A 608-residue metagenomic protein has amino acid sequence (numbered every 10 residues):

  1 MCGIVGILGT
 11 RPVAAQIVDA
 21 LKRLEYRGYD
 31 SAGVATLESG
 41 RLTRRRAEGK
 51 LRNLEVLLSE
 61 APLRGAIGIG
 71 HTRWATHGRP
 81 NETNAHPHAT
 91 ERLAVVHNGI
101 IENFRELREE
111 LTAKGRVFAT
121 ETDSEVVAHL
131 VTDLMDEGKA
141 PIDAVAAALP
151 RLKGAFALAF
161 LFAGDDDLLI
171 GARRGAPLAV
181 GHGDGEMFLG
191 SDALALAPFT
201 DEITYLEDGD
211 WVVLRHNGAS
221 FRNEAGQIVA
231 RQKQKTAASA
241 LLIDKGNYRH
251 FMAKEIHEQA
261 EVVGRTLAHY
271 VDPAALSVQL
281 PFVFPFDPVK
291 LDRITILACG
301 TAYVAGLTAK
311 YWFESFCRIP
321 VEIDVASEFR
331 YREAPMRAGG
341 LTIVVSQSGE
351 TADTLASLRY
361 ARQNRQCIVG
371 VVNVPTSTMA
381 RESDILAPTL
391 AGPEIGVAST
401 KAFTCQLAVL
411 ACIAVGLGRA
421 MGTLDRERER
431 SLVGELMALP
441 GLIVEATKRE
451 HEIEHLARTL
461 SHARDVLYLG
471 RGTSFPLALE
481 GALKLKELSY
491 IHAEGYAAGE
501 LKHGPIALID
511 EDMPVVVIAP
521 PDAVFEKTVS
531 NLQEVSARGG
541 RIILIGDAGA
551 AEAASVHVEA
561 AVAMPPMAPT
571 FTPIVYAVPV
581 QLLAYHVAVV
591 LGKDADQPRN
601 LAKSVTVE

Functional and structural regions predicted by a protein language model:
M1-K245, R249-H250, K254, E261-D292 (+5 more regions): Conserved short alpha-helical segments that host acidic/polar catalytic motifs at enzyme active sites
G164-D165, A176-L178, D184-G185, I203-E255 (+1 more regions): A SIS-like phosphosugar-recognition module
